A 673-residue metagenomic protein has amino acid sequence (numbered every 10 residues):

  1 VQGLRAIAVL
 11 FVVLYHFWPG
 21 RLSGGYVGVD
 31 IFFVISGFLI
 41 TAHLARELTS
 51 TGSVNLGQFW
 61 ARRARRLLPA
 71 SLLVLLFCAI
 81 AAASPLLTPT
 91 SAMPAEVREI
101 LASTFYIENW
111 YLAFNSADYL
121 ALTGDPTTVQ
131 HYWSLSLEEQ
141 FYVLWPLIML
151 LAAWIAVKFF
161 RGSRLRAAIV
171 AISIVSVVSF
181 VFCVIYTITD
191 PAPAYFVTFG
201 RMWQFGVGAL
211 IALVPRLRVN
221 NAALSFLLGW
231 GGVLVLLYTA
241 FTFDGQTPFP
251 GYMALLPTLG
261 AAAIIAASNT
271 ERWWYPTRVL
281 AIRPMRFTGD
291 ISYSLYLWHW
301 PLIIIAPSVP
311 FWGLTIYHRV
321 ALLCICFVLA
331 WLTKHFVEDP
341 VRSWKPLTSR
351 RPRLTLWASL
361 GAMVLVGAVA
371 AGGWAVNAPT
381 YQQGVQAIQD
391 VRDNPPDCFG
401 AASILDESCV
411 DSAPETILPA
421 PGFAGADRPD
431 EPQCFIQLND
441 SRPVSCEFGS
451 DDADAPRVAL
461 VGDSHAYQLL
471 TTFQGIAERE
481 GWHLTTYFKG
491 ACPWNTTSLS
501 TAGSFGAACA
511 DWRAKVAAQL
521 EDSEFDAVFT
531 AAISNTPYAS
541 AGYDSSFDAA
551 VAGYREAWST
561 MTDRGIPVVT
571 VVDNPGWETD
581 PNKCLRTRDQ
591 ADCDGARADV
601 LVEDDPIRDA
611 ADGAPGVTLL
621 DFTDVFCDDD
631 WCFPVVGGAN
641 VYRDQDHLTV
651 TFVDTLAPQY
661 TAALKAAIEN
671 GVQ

Functional and structural regions predicted by a protein language model:
V1-V366: Membrane-interface helix/loop caps of multi-pass membrane proteins
G245, P310-V320, F327-H335, D339-Q673: Extracellular/periplasmic envelope-modification machinery, especially enzymes that add or remove acyl/ester groups on
